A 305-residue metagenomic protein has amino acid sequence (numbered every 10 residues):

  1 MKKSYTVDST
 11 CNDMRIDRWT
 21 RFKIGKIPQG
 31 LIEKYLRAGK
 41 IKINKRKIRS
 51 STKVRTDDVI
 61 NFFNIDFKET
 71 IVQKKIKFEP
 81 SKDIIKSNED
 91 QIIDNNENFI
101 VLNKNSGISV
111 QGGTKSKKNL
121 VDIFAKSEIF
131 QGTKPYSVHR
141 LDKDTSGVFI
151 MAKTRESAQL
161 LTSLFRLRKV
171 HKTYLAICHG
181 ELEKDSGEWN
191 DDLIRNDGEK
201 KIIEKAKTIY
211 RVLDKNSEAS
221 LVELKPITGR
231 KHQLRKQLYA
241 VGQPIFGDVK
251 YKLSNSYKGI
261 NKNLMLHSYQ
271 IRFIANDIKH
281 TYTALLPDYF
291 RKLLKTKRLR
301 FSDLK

Functional and structural regions predicted by a protein language model:
M1-K305: RNA pseudouridine synthases
